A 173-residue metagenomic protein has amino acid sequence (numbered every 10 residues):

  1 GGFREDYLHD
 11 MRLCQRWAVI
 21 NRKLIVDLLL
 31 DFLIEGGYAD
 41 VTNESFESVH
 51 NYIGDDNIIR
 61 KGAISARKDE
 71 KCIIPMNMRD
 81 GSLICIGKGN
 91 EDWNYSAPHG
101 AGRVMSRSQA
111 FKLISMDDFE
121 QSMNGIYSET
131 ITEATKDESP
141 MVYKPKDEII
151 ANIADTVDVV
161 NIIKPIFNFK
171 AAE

Functional and structural regions predicted by a protein language model:
G1-E173: Domain-length cofactor-binding catalytic modules of enzymes
